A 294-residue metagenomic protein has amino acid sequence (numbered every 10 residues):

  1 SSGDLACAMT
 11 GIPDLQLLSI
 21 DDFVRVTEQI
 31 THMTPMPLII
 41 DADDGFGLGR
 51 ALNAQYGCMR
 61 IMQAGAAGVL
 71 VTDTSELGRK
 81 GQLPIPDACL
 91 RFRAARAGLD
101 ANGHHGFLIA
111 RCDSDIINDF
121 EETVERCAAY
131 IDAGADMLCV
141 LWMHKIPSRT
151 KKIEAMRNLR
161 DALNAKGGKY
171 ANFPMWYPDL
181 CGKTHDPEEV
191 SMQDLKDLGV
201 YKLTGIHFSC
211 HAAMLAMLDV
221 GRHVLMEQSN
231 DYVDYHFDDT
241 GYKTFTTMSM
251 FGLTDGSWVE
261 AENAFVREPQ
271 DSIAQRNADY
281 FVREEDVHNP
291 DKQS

Functional and structural regions predicted by a protein language model:
S1-Y177, D186-Y201, V287: Alpha/beta enzyme core
A42, G205-C210: Short acidic/histidine-rich active-site segments
L180: Cofactor-binding loop segments of dinucleotide-utilizing enzymes, especially the Rossmann-like FAD- and NAD(P)+-binding
F208-S294: Extended, intrinsically disordered, low-complexity segments
